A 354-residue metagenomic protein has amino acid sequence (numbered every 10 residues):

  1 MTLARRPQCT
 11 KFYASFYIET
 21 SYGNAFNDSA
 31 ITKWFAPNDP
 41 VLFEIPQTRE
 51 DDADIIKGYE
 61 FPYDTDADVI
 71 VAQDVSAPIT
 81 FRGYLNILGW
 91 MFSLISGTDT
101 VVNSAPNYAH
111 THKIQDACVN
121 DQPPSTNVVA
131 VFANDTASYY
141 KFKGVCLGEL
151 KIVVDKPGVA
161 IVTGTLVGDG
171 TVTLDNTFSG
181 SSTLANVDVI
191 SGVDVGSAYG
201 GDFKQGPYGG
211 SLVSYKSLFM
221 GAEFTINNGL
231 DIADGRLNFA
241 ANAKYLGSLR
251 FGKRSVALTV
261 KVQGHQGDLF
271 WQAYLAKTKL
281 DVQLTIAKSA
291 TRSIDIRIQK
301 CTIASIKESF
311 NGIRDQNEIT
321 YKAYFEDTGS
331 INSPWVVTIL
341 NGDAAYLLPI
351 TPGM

Functional and structural regions predicted by a protein language model:
M1-M354: Signature of extracytoplasmic/envelope-associated structural regions
